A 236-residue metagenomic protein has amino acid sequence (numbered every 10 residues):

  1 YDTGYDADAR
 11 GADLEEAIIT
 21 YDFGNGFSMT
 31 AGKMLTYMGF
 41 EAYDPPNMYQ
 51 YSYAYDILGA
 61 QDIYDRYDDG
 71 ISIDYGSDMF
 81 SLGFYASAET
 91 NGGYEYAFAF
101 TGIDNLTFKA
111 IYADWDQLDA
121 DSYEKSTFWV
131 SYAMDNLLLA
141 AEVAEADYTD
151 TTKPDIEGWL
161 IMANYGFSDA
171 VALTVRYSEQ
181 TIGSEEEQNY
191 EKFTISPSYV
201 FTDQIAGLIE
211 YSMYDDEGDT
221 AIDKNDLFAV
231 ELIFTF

Functional and structural regions predicted by a protein language model:
Y1-A7, K33-Y37, S77-M79, F84-T90 (+6 more regions): Transmembrane beta-strands of outer-membrane beta-barrel pores
Y1-E95, A99-T107, M162-F167, T174: Outer membrane beta-barrel
D6-L14, Q61-D65, A88-G92, L118-E124 (+3 more regions): Replace "Gram-negative outer membrane beta-barrel proteins" with "bacterial and organellar outer membrane beta-barrel
P46-S52, Y190, N225-F228: Flexible, surface-exposed loop regions and adjacent strand-edge segments of Gram-negative outer-membrane beta-barrel
M79, Y94-E186, K192: Detector for outer-membrane/organellar transmembrane beta-barrel domains, recognizing the amphipathic beta-strand
A163, V175, P197, I209 (+1 more regions): Hydrophobic, well-ordered secondary-structure elements that form the walls of internal hydrophobic environments
T194-Y211: C-terminal closing repeat unit and adjoining cap/tail of repeat-based domains
Y199-F201, K224-F236: Outer-membrane beta-barrel "beta-signal"
